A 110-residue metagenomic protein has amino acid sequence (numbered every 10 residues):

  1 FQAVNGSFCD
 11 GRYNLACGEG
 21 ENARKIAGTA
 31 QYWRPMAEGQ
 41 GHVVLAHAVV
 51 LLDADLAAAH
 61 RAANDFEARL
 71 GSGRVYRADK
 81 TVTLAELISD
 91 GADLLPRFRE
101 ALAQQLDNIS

Functional and structural regions predicted by a protein language model:
F1-A57, R61: A contiguous pocket-lining binding segment that forms or flanks enzyme active sites
E38-S110: Long, positively charged amphipathic alpha-helical accessory segments at protein N-termini or as interdomain linkers
